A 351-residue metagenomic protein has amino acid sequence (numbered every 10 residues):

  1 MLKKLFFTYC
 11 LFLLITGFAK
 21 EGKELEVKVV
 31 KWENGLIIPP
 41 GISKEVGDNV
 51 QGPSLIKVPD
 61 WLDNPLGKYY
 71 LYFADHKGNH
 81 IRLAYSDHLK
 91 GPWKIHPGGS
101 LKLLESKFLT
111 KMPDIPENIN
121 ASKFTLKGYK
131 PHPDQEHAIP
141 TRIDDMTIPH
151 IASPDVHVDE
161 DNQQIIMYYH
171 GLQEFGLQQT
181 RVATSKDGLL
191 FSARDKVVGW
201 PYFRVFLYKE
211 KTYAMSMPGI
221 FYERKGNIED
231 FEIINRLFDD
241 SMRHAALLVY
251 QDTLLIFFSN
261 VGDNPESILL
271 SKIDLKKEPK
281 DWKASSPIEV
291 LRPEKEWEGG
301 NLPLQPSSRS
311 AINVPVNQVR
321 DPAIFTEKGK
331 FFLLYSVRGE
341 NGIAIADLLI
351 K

Functional and structural regions predicted by a protein language model:
L2-Y9: Sec-dependent signal peptide recognition, specifically the positively charged N-region followed immediately by
Y9-A19: Hydrophobic h-region of N-terminal signal peptides that target proteins for export in Gram-negative bacteria
F18-N317, T326-K351: Beta-rich carbohydrate-recognition and catalytic domains
P322: Donor-nucleotide binding loops and adjacent catalytic segments primarily of GT-B fold Leloir glycosyltransferases
